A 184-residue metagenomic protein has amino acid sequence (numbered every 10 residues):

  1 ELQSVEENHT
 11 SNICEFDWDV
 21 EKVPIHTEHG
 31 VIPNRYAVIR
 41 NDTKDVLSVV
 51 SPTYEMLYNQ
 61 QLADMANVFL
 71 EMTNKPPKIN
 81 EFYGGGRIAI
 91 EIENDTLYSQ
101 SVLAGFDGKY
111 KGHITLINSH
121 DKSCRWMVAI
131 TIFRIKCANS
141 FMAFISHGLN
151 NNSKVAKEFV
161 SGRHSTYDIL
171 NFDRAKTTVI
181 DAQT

Functional and structural regions predicted by a protein language model:
E1-M65: Feature for intrinsically disordered/low-complexity regulatory segments and propeptides
D64-T184: Intrinsic disorder/low-complexity polar-acidic segments
